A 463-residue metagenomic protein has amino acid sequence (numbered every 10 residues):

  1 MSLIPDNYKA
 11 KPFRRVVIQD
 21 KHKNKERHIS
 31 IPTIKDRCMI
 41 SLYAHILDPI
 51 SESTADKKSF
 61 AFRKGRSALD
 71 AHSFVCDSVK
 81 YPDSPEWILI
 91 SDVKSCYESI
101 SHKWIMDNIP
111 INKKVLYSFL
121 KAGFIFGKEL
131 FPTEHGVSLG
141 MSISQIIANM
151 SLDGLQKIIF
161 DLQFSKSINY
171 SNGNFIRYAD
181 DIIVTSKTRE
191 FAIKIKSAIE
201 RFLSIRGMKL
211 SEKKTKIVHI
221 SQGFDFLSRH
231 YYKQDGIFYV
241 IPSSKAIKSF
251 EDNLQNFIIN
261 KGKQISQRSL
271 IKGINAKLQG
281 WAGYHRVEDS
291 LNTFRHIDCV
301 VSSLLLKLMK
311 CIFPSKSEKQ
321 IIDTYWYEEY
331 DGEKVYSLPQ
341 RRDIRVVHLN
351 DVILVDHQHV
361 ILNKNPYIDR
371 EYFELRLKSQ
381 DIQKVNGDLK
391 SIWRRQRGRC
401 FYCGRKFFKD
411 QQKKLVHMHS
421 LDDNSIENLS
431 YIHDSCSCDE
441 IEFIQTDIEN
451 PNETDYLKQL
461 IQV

Functional and structural regions predicted by a protein language model:
L3-D6, V16, K57-K58, D70-F202 (+3 more regions): Conserved polymerase palm-domain catalytic core
H45, P49-A61: Charged boundary/loop elements
K121, R206-Q279: A conserved non-catalytic segment of reverse transcriptases and RNA-directed RNA polymerases corresponding to the late
V300-L304, M309-D388: Extended C-terminal regions of large enzymes
L375-R376, T446-V463: Acidic, low-complexity intrinsically disordered tails
V385-S391, M418-D423: Short, intrinsically disordered, charge-biased short linear motifs at domain edges
I392-R397, S425-L429: Short metal-coordination and nucleic-acid-contact micro-motifs, chiefly zinc-binding Cys/His arrays
G404-I441, Q445: Histidine-centered nuclease catalytic patch
